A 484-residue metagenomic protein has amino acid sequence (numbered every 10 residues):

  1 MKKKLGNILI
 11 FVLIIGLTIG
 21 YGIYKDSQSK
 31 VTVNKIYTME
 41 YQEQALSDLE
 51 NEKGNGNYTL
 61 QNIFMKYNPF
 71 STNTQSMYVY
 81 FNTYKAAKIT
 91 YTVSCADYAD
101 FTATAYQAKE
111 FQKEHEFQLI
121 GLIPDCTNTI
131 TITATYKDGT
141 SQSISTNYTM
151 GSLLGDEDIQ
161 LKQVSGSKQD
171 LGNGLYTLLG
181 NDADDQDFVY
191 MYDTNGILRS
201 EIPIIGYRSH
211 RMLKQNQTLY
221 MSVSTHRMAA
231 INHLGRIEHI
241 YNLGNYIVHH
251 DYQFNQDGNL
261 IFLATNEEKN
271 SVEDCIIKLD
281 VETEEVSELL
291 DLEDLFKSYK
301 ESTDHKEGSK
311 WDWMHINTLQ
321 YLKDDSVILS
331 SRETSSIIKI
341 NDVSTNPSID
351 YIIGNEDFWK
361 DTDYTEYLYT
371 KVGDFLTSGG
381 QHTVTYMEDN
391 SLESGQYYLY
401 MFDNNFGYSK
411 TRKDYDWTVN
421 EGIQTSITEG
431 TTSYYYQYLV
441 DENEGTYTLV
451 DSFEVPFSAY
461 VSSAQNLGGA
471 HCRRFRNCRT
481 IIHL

Functional and structural regions predicted by a protein language model:
M1-L13: N-terminal Sec-pathway targeting helices
I14-T18, Y24-K25, S47, T129: Membrane-proximal envelope biogenesis segments
T18-I36: Membrane-interface motif at the C-terminal end of an N-terminal transmembrane signal
T32-S47, N51-N55, Q61-V93, E114-E116 (+2 more regions): Histidine-/acidic-rich catalytic cores in large beta-rich domains
A99-E110: Solvent-exposed serine/threonine-rich low-complexity stretches and specific carbohydrate-binding patches
